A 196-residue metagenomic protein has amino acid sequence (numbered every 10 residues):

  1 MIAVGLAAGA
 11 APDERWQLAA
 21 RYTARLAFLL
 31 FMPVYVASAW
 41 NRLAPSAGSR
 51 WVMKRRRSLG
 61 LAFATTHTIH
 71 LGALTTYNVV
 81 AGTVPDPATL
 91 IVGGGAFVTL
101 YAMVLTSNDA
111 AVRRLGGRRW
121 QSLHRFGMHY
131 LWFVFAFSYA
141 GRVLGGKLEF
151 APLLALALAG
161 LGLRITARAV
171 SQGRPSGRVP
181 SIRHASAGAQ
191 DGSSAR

Functional and structural regions predicted by a protein language model:
M1-R196: Membrane-embedded alpha-helical bundles that constitute the cytochrome b-like, heme-associated redox core of multi-pass
